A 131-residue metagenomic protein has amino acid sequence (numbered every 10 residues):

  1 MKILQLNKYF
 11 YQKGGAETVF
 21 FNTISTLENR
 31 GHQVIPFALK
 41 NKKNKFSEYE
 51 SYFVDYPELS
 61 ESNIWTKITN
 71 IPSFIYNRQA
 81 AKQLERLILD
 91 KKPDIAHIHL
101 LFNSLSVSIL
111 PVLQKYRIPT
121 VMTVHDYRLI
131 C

Functional and structural regions predicted by a protein language model:
M1-K43, L89-K91, I109, L113-P119: N-terminal subdomain of nucleotide-sugar transferases
K13, K43-F46, S104-V107, R128-C131: Short catalytic/ligand-binding loop motif for oxyanion handling, primarily in non-cytosolic enzymes, centered on
F20, A80, L105-S106: Amphipathic coiled-coil/heptad-repeat helices and related helical stalk/stem segments that mediate oligomerization
F20, L100-F102, L129: Hydrophobic side chains within alpha-helical segments
N29-I95: A conserved catalytic-core segment of Leloir-type glycosyltransferases
E61-K67, V124-C131: Acceptor-binding helix/loop patch of EC 2.4 sugar-transfer enzymes, predominantly nucleotide-sugar-dependent
E85-L105, P119-H125: Short N-terminal targeting/anchoring amphipathic segment
